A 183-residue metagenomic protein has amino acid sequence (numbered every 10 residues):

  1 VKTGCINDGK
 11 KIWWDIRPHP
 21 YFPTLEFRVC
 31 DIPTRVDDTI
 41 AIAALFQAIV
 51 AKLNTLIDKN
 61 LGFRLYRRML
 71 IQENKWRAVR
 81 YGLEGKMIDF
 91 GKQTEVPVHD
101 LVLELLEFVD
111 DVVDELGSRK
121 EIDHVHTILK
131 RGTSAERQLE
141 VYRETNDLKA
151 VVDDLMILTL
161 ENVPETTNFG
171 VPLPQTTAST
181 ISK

Functional and structural regions predicted by a protein language model:
V1-K183: C-terminal accessory/tail domains of diverse enzymes
